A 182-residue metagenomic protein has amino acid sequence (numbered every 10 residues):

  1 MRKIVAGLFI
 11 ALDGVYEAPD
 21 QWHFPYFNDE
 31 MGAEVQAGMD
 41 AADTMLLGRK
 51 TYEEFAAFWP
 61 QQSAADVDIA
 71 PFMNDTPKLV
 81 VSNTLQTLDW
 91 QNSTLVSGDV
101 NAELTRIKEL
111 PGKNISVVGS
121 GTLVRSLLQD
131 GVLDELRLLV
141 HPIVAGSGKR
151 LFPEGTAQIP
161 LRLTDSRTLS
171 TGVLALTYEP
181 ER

Functional and structural regions predicted by a protein language model:
M1-V132, P142-R182: Portal/gating segments that form or line small-molecule/metal binding sites
L139: Non-cysteine beta-strand/loop elements that form the S-adenosyl-L-methionine
